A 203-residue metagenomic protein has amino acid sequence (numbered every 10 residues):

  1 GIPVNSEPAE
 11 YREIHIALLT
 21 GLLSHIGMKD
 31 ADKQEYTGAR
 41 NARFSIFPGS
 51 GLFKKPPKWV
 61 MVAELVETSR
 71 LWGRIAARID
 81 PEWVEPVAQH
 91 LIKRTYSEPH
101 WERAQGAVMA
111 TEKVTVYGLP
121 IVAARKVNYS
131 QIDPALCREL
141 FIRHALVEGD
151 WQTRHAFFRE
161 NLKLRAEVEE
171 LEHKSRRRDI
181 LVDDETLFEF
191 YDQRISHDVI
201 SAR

Functional and structural regions predicted by a protein language model:
G1-R203: Extended, charged helical/alpha-beta scaffold domains that provide interaction surfaces
